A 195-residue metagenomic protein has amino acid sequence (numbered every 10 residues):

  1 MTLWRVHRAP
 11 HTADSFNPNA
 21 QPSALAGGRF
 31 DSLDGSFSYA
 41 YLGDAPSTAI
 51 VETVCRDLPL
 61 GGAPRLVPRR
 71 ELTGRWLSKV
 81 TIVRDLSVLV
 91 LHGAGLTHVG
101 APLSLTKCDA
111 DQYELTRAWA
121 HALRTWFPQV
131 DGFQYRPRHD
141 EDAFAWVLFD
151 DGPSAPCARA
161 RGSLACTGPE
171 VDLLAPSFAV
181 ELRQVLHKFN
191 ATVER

Functional and structural regions predicted by a protein language model:
M1-R29, L60-R195: Active-site and NAD+-binding cores of ADP-ribose-processing enzymes
F30-G61: Extended catalytic/binding region for NAD+/ADP-ribose chemistry, centered on the ART fold
